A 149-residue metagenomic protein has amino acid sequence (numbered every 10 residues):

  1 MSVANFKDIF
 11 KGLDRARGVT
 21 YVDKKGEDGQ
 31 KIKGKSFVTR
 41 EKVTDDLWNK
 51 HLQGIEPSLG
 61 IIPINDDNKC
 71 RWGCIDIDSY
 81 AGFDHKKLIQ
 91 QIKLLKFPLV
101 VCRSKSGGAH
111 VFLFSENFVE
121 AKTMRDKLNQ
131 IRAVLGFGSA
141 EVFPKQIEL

Functional and structural regions predicted by a protein language model:
M1-W72, G82-Q90: DNA replication initiation on ssDNA origins
R15-V19, F97-V101, S139-A140: Short secondary-structure junctions
A16, A109-L113: Broad hydrophobic/π-residue packing in well-ordered secondary structure
E56-I89, L94, S115-L149: DNA replication initiation modules
V101-H110: Short, conserved phosphate-binding/catalytic loop or strand-edge motifs used in phosphoryl-/nucleotidyl-transfer
